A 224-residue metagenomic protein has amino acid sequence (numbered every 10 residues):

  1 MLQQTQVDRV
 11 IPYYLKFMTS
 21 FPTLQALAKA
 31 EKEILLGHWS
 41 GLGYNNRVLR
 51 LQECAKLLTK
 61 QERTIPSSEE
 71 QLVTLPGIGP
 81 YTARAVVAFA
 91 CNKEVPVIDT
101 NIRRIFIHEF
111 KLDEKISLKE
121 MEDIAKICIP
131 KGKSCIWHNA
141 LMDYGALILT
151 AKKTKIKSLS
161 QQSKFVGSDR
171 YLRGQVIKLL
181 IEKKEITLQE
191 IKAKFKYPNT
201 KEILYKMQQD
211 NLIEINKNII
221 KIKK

Functional and structural regions predicted by a protein language model:
L2-R173, L179, K183-P198: Catalytic cores of DNA base-excision repair glycosylases
V86, I203-K206, K221-K223: Residues in the recognition helix of alpha-helical DNA-binding motifs
K194, I219-K224: Auxiliary Fe-S-binding modules of radical SAM enzymes
K194-Q208: Short amphipathic alpha-helical interaction segments
Q208-I220: A short, conserved structural fragment
